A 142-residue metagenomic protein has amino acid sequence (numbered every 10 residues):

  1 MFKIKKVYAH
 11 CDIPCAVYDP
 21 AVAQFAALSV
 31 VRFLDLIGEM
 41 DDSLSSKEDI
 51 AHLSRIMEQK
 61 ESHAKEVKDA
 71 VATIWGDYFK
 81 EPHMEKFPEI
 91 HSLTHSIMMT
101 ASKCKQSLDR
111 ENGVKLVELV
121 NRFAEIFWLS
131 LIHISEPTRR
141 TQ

Functional and structural regions predicted by a protein language model:
K5-A21, D49-L53, Y78-K80: Short, charged, low-complexity loops and linkers
C11-E39: Alpha-helical bundle segments that constitute or directly flank the non-heme di-iron/ferroxidase center
L34-E48, Y78, P82, A101-E111 (+1 more regions): Secondary-structure edge/capping motif, primarily at the C-terminal ends of alpha-helices and the immediately following
A51-E58, P88, G113-E118: Short, charged, amphipathic alpha-helical segments
L53-V71: Alpha-helical segments in soluble extracytoplasmic regions
A70-F87: Short, solvent-exposed, charged loop/turn and helix-capping segments that join or cap alpha-helices on peripheral
I90-L131: Helix-rich interaction surfaces within compact, conserved domain-sized segments that mediate assembly or partner
I132-Q142: Single conserved hydrophobic/aromatic residue that forms the stacking wall/gate of nucleotide- or nucleobase-binding
